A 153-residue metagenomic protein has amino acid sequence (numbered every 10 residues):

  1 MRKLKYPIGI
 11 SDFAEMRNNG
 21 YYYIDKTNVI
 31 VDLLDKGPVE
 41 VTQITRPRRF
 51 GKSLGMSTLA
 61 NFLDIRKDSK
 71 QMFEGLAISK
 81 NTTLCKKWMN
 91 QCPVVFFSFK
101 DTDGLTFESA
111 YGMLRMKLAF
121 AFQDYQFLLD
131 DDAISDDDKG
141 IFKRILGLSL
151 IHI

Functional and structural regions predicted by a protein language model:
R2-K5: C-terminal leucine-rich, beta-strand-based interaction scaffolds used for sensing/assembly
I8-V31: N-terminal pre-Walker A segment at the start of P-loop NTPase domains
D32-V39: Phosphate-binding P-loop
V41-G55: Walker A/P-loop nucleotide-binding motif
S57-L63: A conserved segment at the C-terminal end of the G1
D64, D68-F127: P-loop NTPase motor core
F73, F127-K139: Short, glycine/acidic-rich hinge or "gate" loops at secondary-structure transitions that mediate conformational
I151-I153: Conserved small/polar residues in nucleotide/adenosyl-binding loops
